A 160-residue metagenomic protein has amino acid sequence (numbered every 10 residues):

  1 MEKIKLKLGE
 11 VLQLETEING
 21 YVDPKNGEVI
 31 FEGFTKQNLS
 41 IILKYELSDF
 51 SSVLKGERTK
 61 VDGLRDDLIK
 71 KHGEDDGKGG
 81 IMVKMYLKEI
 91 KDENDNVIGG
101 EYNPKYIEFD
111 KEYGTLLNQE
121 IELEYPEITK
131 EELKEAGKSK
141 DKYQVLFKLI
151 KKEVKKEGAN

Functional and structural regions predicted by a protein language model:
M1-N160: A composition-driven surface/loop motif
